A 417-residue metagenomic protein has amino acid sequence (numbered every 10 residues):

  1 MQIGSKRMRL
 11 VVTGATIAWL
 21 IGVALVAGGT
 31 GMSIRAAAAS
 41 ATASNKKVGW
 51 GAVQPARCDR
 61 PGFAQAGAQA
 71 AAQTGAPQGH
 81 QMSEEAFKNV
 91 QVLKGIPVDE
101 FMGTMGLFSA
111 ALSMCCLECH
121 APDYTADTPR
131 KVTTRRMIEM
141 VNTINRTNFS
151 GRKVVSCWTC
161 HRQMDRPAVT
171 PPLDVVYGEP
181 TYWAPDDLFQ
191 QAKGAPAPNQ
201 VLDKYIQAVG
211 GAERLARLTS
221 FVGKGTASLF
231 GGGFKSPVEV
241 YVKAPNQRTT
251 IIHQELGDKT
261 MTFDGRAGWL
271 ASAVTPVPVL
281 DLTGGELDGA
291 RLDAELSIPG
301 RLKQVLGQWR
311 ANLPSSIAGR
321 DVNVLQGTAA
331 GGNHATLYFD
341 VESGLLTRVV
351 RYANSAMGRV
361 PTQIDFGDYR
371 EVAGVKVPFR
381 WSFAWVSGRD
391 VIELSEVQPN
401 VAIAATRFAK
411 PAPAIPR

Functional and structural regions predicted by a protein language model:
M1-V11: N-terminal secretory signal peptides that target proteins for export/translocation
A24-A52, A56-Q69: Signal peptide processing junction and immediate N-terminal pro/mature segment of secreted/exported proteins
A66-G67, A71, G75-P77, E85 (+5 more regions): Primarily the internal scaffold of c-type cytochrome electron-transfer domains, especially repeated/multiheme c-type
P77-M114, E118, P198-G225: Mature N-terminal segment immediately following signal peptide/propeptide cleavage in secreted/periplasmic
S113-D123, V154-M164: The canonical Cys-X-X-Cys-His
D203-P276, L306-L313: N-terminal mature ectodomain segment of secretory-pathway/periplasmic proteins
Q254-G257, A318-I415: Gly/Pro-enriched, hydrophobic low-complexity segments that function as extracytoplasmic propeptides/linkers
L270-S297: Acidic/charged, solvent-exposed loop-and-adjacent secondary-structure segments enriched in E/D, K/R, S/T, and G/P
